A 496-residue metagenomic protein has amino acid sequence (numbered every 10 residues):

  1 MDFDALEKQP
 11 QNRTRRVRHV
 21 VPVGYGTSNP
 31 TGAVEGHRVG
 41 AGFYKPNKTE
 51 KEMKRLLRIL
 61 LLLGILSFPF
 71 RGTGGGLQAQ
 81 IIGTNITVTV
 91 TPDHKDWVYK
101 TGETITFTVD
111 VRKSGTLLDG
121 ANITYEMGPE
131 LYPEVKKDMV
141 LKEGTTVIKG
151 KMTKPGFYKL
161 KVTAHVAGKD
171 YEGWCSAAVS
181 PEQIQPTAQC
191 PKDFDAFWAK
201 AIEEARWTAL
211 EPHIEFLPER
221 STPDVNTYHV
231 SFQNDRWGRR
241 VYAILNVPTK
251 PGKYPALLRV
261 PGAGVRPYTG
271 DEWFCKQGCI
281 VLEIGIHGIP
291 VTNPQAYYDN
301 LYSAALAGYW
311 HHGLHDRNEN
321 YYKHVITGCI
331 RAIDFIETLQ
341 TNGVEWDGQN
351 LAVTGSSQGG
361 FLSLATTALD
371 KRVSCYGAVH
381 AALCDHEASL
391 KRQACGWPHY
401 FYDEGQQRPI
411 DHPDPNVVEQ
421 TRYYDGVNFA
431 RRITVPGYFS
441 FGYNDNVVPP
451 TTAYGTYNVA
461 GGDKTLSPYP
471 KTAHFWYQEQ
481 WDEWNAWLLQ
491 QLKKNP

Functional and structural regions predicted by a protein language model:
R71-G72: Glycine-biased, low-complexity coil/linker segments
D93-W97, R206-P251: N-terminal cap/lid segment of alpha/beta-hydrolase-fold proteins
A243-L245, K253-A263: Short beta-strand element of the alpha/beta-hydrolase
R266-T327, L339, A388-K391, C395: Cap/lid segment of the alpha/beta-hydrolase catalytic domain
G343-S356: Alpha/beta-hydrolase fold nucleophile elbow
G360-H412, P468, W476-E479: Hydrolase active-site cap/lid region
I433, F439-F441: Short beta-strand/loop motif that positions the catalytic acidic residue of the alpha/beta-hydrolase fold
V447-P450, Y454-P496: C-terminal catalytic histidine-bearing segment of alpha/beta-hydrolase fold enzymes
